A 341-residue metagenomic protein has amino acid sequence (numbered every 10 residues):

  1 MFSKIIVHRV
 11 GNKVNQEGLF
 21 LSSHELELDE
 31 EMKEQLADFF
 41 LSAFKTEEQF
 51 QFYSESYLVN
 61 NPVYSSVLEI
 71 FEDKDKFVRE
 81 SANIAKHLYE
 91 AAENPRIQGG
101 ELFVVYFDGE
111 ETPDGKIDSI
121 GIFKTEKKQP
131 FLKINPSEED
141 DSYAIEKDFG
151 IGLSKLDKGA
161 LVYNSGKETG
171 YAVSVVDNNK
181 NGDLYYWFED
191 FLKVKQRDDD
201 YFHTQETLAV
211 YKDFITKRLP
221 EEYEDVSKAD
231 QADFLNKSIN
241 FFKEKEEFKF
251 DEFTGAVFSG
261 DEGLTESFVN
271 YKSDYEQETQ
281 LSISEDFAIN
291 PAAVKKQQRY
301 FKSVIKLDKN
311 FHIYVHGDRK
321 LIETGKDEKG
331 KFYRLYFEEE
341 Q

Functional and structural regions predicted by a protein language model:
M1-Q297: Long, hydrophobic alpha/beta structural blocks
V269-Q341: C-terminal, beta-strand-rich globular interaction domains
